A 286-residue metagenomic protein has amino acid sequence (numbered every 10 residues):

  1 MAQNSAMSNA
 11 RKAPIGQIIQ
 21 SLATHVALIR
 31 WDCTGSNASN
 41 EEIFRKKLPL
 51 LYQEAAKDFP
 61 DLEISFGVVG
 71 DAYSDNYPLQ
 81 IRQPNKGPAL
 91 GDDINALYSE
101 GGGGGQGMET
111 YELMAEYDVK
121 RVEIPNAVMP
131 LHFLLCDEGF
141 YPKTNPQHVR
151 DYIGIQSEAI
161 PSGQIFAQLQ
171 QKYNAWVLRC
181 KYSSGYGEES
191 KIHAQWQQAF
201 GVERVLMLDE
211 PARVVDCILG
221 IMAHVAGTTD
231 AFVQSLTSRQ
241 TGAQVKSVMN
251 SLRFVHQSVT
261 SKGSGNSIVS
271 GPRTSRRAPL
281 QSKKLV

Functional and structural regions predicted by a protein language model:
M1-V286: Acidic, low-complexity intrinsically disordered regions
